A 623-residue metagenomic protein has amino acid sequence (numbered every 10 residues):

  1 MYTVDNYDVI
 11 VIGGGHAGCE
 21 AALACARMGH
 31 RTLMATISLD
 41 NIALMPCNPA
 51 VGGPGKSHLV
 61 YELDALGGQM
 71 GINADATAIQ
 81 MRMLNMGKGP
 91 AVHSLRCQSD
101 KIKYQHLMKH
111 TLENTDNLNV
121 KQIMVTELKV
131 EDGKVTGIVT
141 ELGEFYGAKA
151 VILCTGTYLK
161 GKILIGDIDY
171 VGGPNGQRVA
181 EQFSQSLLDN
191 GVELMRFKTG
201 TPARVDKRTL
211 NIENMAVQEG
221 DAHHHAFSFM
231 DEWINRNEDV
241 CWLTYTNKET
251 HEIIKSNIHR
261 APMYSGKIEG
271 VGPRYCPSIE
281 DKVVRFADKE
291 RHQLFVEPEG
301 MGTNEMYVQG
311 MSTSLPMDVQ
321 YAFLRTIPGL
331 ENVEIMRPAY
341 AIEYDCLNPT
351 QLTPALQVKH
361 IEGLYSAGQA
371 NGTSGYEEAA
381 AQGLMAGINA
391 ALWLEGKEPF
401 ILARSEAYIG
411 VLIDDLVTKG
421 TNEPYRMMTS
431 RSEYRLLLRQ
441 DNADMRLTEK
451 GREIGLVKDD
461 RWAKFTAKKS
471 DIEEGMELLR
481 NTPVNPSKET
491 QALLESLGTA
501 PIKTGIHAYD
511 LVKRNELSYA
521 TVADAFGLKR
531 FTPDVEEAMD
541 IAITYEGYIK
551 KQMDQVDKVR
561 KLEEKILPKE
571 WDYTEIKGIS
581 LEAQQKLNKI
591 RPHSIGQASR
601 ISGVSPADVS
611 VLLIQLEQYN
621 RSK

Functional and structural regions predicted by a protein language model:
T3-A17: Beta1/beta-strand and adjacent pyrophosphate-binding region of the FAD-binding site in flavoprotein oxidoreductases
N6, L23-E127, L142, C154-V171 (+3 more regions): Conserved N-terminal/central alpha/beta ligand/cofactor-binding core
I12, F145-G156: Short hydrophobic core segments
S38-D40, M83, Q185-Y321, T418-Q491 (+2 more regions): An anion/pyrophosphate-binding glycine-rich loop and adjacent beta-alpha core in soluble alpha-beta enzymes
K129-F145: Conserved beta-strand-loop-beta-strand element in the redox core of flavoprotein oxidoreductases
Y307-T373, I401-D414, T532-K586, R591: A glycine-rich dinucleotide-binding beta-alpha-beta segment and adjacent secondary-structure elements that constitute
A379-F400: Internal hydrophobic alpha-helix adjacent to the cofactor/substrate pocket in enzyme cavities
R431, T448-E453, V457-S610, I614-K623: Extended, charge-enriched "interface" segments that sit outside catalytic cores
